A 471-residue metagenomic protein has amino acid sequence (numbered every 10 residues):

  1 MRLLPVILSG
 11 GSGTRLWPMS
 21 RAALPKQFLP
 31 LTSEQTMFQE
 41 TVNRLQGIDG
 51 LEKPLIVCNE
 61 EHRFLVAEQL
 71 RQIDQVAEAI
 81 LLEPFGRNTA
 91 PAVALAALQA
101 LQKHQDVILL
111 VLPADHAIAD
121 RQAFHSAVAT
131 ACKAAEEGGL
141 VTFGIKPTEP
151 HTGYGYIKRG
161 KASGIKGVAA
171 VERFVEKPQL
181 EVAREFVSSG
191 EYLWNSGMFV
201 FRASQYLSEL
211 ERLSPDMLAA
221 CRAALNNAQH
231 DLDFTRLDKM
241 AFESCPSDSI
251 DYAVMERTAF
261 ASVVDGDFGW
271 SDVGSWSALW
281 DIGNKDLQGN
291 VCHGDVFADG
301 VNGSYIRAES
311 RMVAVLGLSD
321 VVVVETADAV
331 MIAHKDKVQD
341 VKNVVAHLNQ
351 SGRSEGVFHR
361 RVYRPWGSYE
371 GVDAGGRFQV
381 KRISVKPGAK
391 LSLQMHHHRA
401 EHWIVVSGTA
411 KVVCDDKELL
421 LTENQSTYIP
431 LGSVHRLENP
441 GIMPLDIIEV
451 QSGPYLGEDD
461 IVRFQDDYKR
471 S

Functional and structural regions predicted by a protein language model:
M1-I7, T14-P25, P30-P113, A117-A123 (+3 more regions): Conserved N-terminal catalytic core of the sugar/cofactor nucleotidyltransferase
M1-L3, L51-E52, Q75-A77, H104-V107 (+10 more regions): Short coil/turn connectors at secondary-structure junctions
G10, N59-E60, P84, L112-A114 (+13 more regions): Fold-independent oxyanion-binding glycine-rich loops and adjacent beta-strand/coil segments at enzyme active sites
Q27, E40, R44, L65 (+12 more regions): Alpha-helical scaffold segments in soluble metabolic enzymes
G86-P91, E149-H151, L180-V182, W270-S271 (+1 more regions): A short acidic, often aromatic-flanked loop/helix-cap motif at beta-alpha or helix-coil junctions that lines enzyme
D120-L232, R236-S244, S262: Conserved core of the sugar-phosphate nucleotidyltransferase
S204-I404, T409-Y428, S433-H435, N439-P440 (+2 more regions): Left-handed beta-helix
I447: Noncatalytic nucleic-acid binding interfaces
